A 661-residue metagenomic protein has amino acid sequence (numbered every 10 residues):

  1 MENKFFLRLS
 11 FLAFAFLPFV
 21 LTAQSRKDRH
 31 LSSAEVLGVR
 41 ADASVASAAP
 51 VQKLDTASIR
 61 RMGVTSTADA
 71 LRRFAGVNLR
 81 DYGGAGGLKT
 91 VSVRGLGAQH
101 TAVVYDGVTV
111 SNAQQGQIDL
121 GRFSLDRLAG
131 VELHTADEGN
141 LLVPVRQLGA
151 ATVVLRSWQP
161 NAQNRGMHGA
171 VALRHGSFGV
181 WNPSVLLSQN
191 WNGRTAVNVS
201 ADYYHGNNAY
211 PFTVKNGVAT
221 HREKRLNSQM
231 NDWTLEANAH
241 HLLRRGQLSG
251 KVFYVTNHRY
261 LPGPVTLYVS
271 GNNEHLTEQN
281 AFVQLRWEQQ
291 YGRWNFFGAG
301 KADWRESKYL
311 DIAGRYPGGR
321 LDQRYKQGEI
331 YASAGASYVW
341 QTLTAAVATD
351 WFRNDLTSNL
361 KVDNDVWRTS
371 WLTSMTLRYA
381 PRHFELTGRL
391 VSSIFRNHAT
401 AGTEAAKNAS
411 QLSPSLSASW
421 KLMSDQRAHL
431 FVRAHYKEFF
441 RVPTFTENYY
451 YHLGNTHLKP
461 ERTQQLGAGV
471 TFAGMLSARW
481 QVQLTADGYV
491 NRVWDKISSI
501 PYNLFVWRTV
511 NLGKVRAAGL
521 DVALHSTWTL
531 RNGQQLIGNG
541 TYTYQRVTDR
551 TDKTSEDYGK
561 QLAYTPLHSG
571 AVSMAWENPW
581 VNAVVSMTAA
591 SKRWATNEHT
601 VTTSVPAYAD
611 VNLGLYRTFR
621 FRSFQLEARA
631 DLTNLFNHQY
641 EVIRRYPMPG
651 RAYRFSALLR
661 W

Functional and structural regions predicted by a protein language model:
A23-R60, A68, A98: Short, acidic, small-residue-rich periplasmic hinge/interaction motif at the N-terminus of Gram-negative outer-membrane
A68, R72-N112: Extracytoplasmic beta-strand/coil segments of soluble accessory domains associated with Gram-negative outer-membrane
F123-A170: A beta-strand signature from Gram-negative outer-membrane beta-barrel systems, especially the internal plug domain
N208-F212, H221-D232, R245-F296, G300-E329 (+1 more regions): Flexible loop and strand-edge segments within Gram-negative outer membrane beta-barrel domains
F297-D311, V432-K437, E461-A518, A523-T527 (+1 more regions): Membrane-embedded beta-barrel scaffold of Gram-negative outer-membrane proteins
T342, A380-L386, Q483, D487-R492 (+2 more regions): Gram-negative outer-membrane beta-barrel transporters
I394-A399, A406, W420-G467, G488-V510 (+3 more regions): Surface-exposed extracellular loop regions of Gram-negative outer-membrane beta-barrel proteins, predominantly
G538, A589-T596, S604, L615-W661: C-terminal beta-signal and adjacent terminal beta-strands/loops of Gram-negative outer-membrane beta-barrel proteins
